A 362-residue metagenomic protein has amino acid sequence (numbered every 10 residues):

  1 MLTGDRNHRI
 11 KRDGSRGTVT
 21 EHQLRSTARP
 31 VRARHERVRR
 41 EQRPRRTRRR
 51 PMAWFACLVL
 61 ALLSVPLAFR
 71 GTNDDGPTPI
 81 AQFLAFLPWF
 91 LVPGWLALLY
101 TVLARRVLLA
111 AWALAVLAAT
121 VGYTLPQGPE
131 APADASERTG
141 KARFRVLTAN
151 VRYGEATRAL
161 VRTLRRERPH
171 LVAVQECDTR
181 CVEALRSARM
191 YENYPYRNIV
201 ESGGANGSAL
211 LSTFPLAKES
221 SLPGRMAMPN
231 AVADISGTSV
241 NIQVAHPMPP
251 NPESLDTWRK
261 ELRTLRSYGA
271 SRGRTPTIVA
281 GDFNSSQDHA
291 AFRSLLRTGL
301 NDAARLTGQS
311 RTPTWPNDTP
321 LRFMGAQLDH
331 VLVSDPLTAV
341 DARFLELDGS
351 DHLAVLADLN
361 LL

Functional and structural regions predicted by a protein language model:
G4, H8, E21-S64, A68-V102 (+2 more regions): Metal-dependent phosphoester-hydrolase catalytic domains
D13-T18: Intrinsic disorder/low-complexity segments enriched in small, polar and charged residues
D74-D75, R106, P132: Transmembrane helix-loop junctions in multipass membrane proteins, especially transporters and channels
T101-A111: Membrane-interface helix-boundary motifs at transmembrane edges
A111-R166, S220: N-terminal signal-anchor transmembrane helix
V146, R152-R165, V174-L362: Soluble catalytic domains of enzymes that build or remodel membrane lipids, polysaccharides, and related
